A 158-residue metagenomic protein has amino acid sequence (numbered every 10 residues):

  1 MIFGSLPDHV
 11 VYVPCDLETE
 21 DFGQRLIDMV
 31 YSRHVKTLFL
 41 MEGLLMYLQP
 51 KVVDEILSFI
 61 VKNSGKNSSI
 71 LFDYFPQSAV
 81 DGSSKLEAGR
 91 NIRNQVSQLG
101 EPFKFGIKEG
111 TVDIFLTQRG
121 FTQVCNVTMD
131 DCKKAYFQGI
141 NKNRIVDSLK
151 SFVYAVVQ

Functional and structural regions predicted by a protein language model:
M1-Q158: Alpha-helical subdomain
